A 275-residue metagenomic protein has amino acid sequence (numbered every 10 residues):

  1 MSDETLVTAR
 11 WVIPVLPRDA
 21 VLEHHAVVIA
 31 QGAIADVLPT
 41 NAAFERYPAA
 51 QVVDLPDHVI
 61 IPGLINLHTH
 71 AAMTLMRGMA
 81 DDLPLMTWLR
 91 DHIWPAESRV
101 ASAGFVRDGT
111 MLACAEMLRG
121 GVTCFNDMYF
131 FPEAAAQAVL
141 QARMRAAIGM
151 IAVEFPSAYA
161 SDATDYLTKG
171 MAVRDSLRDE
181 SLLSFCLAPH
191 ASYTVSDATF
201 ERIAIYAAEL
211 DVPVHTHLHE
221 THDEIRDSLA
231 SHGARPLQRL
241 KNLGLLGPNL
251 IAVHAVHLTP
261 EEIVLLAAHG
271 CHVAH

Functional and structural regions predicted by a protein language model:
M1-R46: N-terminal metal-binding scaffold of metallo-dependent hydrolase/deaminase domains
E4-T8, E45-W88, M111, A115-R119: Replace "His-x-His-based motif
R10, V27, G32, D57 (+9 more regions): Divalent metal-coordination and catalytic microenvironments
V59, R77-R143, Y166-D179: Alpha-helical scaffold segments that flank or form the walls of functional sites
V122, M144, D211, G270-C271: A structural motif
A134-V256: Metal-coordinating catalytic core of metallo-dependent amide/deamination hydrolases
L245-H275: Active-site-adjacent C-terminal substructures of enzyme catalytic domains
